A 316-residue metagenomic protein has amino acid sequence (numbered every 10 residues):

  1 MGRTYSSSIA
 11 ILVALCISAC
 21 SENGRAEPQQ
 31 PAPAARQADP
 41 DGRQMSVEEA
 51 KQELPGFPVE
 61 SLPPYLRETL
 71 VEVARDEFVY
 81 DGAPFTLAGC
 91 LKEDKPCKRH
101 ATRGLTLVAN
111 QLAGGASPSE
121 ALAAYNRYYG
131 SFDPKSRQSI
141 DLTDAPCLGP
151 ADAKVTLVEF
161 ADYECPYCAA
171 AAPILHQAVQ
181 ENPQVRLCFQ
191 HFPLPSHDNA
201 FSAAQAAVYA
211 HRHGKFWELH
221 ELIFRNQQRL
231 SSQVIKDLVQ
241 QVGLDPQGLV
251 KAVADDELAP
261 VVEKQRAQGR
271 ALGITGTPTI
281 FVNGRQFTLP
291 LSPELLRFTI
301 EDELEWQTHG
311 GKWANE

Functional and structural regions predicted by a protein language model:
M1-I9: Bacterial N-terminal signal peptides that target proteins for export
S8-S18: Bacterial N-terminal signal peptides
C20-N23: Bacterial signal peptide processing site
E27, H100, T156-E181, Q190 (+1 more regions): C-terminal cap of thioredoxin/glutaredoxin-like
L54, G130-C147: N-terminal "domain-start" segment that seeds a small globular fold
S61-L107: Short N-proximal segments of mature Sec-exported proteins
I140-V155, V179-Q180: A short beta-strand-turn-helix
Q184-A203, D256-A259: Thiol-based oxidoreductase modules, predominantly thioredoxin-like and allied folds used for disulfide exchange
